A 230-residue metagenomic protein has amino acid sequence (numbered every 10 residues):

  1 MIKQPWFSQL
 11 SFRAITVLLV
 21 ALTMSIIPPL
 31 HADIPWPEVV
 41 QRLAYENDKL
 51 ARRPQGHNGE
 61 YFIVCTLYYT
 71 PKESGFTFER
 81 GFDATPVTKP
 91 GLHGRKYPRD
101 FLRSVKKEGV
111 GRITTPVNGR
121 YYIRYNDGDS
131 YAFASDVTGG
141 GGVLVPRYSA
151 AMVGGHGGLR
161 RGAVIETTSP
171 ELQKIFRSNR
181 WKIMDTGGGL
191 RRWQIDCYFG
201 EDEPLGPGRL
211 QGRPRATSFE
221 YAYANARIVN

Functional and structural regions predicted by a protein language model:
M1-L10: N-terminal secretory signal peptides that target proteins for export/translocation
A14-S25: Bacterial N-terminal signal peptides
I27-H31: Sec/Tat signal peptide C-region and signal peptidase I cleavage site
D33-N230: Solvent-exposed, well-ordered loop and adjacent helix/strand elements within mature globular domains that form
